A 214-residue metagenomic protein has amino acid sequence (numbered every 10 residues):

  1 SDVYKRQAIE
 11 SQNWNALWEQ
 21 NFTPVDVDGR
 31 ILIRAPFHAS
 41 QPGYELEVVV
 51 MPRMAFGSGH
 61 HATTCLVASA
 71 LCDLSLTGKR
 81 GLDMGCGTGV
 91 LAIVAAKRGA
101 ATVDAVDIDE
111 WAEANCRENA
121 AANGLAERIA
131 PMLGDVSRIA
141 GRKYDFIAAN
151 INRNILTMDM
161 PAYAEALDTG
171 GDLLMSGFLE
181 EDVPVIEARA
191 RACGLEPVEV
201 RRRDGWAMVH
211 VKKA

Functional and structural regions predicted by a protein language model:
V3-Y4: Short, small-residue-biased leader/transition segments that mark boundaries at the very start of proteins
Q7, V103, V198-V200: Generic beta-strand hydrophobic packing signal
A8, A35, L133-G134: Short loop/edge segments at beta-strand edges and connector loops that shape dinucleotide/nucleotide cofactor-binding
S11-T77: SAM-dependent Rossmann-like transferase core, predominantly class I methyltransferases with a strong bias toward
F37-G43, G87-A92, M132, L156-M160: Short hydrophobic/aromatic-rich motifs at helix boundaries and adjacent loops
M54-V136, A140-K143: Conserved SAM/SAH cofactor-binding pocket of Class I
L74, I108-K213: S-adenosylmethionine
